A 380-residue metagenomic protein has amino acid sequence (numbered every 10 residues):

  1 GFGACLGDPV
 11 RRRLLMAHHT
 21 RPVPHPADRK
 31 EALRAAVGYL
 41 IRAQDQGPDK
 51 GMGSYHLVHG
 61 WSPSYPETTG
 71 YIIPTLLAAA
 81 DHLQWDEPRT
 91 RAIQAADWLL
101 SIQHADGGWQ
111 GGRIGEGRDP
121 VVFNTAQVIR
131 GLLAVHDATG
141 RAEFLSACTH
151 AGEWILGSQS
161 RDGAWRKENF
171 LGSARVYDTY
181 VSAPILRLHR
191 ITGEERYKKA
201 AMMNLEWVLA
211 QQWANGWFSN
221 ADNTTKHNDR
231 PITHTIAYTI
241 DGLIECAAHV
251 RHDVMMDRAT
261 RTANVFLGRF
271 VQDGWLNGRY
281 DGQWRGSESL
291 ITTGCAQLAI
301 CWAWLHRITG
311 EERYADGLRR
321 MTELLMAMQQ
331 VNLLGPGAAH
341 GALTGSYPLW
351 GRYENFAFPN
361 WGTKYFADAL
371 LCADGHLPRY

Functional and structural regions predicted by a protein language model:
G1-Y380: Glycan-recognition and catalytic cores of secretory/periplasmic carbohydrate-active enzymes
